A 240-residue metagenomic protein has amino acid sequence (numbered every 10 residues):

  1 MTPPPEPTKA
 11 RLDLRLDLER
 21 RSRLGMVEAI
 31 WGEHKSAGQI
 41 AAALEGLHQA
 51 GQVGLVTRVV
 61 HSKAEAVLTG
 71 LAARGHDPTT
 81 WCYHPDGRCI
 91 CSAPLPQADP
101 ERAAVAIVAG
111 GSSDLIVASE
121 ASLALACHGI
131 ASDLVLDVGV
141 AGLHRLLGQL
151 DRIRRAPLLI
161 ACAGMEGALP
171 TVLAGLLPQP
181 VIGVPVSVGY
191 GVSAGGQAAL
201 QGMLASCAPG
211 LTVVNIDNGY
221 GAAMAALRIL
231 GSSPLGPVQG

Functional and structural regions predicted by a protein language model:
M1-T79: Long amphipathic alpha-helical segments
G38-I40, D114-S119, L143-H144, A163-L173 (+2 more regions): Short glycine/serine/threonine-rich phosphate/pyrophosphate-binding segments that cradle anionic phosphate groups
L71, D77, L176-L177, C207-P209: Short, structured coil segments at secondary-structure junctions
C89-C91, A131-R152, G196-A198, V214: Glycine-rich oxoanion-binding loops at beta->alpha junctions
P100-R145: Glycine-rich phosphate/diphosphate-binding loop of Rossmann-like nucleotide-binding domains
A109, R154, V188, V192-G240: C-terminal binding/interaction regions
G148-V186: Glycine-rich phosphate-binding loop
